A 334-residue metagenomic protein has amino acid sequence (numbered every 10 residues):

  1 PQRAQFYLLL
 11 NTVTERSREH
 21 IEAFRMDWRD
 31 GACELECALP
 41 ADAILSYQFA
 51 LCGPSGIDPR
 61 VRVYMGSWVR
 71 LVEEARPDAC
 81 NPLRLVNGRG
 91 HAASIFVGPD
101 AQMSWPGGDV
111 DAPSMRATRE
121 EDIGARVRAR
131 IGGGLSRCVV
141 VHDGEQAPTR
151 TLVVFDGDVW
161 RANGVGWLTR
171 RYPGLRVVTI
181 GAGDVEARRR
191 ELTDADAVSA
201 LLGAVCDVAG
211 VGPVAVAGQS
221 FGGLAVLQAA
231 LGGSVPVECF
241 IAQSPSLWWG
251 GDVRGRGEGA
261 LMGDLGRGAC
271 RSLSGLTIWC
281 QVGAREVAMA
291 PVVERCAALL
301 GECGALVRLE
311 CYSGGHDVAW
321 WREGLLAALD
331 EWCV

Functional and structural regions predicted by a protein language model:
P1-D42, A50-R130: Aromatic-rich carbohydrate-binding modules that target alpha-glucans
G133-D143: A short loop-to-beta-strand scaffold at the N-terminal edge of the catalytic core in hydrolase folds
P148-D158: Short beta-strand element of the alpha/beta-hydrolase
D158-A200, L247: Cap/lid segment of the alpha/beta-hydrolase catalytic domain
R188-S220, L231: Gly/Ser-rich "nucleophile elbow"/oxyanion-hole loop immediately N-terminal to the catalytic nucleophile in hydrolases
P213-D264: Primarily recognizes the serine-hydrolase "nucleophile elbow" in alpha/beta-hydrolase and SGNH/GDSL folds
W248-A319: The feature captures the conserved acid-bearing segment of alpha/beta-hydrolase catalytic domains
W320-D330: Post-His helix in hydrolase/transferase enzymes
